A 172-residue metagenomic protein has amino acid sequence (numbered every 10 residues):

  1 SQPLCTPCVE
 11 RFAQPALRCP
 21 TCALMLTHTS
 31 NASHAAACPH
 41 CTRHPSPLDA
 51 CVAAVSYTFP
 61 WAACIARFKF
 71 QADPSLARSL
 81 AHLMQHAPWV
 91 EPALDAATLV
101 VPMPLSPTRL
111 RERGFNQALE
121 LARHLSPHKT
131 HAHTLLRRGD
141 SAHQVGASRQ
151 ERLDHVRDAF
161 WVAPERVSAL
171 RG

Functional and structural regions predicted by a protein language model:
S1-G172: Glycine-rich phosphate/pyrophosphate-handling loop used in enzymes and phosphotransfer proteins
